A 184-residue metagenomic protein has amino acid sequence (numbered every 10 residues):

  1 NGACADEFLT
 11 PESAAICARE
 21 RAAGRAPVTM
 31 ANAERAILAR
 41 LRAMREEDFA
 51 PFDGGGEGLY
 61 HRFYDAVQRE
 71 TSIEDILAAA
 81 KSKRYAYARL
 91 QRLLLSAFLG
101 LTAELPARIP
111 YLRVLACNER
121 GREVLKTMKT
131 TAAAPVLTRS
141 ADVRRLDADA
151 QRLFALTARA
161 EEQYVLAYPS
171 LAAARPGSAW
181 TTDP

Functional and structural regions predicted by a protein language model:
N1-P184: Active-site cores that bind ATP or allylic diphosphates and position pyrophosphate for catalysis
